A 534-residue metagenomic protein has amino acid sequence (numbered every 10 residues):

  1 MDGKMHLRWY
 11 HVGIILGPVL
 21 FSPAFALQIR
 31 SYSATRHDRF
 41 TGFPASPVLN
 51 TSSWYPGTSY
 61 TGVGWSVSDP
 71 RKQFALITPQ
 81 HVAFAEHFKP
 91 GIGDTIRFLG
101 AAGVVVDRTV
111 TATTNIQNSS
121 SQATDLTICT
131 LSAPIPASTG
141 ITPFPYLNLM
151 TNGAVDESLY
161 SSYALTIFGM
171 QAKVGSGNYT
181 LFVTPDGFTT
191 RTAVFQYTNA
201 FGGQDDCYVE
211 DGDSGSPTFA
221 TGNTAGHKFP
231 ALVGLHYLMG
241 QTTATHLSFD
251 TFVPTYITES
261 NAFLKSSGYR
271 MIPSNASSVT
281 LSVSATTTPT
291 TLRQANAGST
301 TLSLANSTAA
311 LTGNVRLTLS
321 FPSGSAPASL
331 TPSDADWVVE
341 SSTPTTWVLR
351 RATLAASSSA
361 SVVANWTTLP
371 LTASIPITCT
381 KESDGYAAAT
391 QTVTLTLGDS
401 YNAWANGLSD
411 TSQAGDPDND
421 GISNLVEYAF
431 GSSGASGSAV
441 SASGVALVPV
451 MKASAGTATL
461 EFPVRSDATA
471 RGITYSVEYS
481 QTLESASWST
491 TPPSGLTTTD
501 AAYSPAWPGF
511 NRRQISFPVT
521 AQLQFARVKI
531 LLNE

Functional and structural regions predicted by a protein language model:
L27-G57, G62, P70-K89, L181-A200 (+1 more regions): C-terminal subregion of chymotrypsin/trypsin-like serine protease catalytic domains
R30-R39, D94-V155: Conserved catalytic-core segment of clan PA serine endopeptidases
A123-G212, L238, L247-D250: Chymotrypsin/trypsin-fold serine protease catalytic domain
Q294-G313: Short beta-strand elements of extracellular/lumenal beta-sandwich folds
N314-W347, T490-G495: A surface/secretory-pathway sequence property marking extracellular, secreted, or lumenal proteins enriched
R351-A373: Low-complexity, intrinsically disordered segments enriched in Ser/Thr together with acidic residues
N365-G385, L531-N533: Serine/threonine-enriched low-complexity regions used as flexible
T396-E534: Short, composition-biased motifs enriched in small/polar/acidic residues
